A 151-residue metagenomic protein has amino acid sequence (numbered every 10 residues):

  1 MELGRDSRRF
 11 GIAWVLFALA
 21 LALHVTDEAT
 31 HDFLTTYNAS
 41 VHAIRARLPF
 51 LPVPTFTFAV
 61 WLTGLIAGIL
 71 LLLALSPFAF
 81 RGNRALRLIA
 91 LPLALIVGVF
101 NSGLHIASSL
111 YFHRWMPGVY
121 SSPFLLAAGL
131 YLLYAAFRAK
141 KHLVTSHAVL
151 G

Functional and structural regions predicted by a protein language model:
F10-W14, A85-A94, V144-L150: Membrane-interfacial loop-to-transmembrane alpha-helix junctions, especially the N-terminal start
L19-S40: Transmembrane alpha-helix/helix-exit interface in multi-pass inner-membrane proteins
Y37-V53: Perimembrane loop-to-helix junctions flanking transmembrane segments
P49-I69: A loop-to-helix transmembrane entry motif
P77-R81, G103-F112: Juxtamembrane "helix-exit" motif on the non-cytosolic side of transmembrane helices
L88-I106, P123-Y131: Hydrophobic alpha-helical membrane segments
S109-F124: Non-cytosolic membrane-interface motifs at loop->transmembrane helix junctions
A127-G151: Terminal transmembrane helical module of multi-pass membrane proteins
